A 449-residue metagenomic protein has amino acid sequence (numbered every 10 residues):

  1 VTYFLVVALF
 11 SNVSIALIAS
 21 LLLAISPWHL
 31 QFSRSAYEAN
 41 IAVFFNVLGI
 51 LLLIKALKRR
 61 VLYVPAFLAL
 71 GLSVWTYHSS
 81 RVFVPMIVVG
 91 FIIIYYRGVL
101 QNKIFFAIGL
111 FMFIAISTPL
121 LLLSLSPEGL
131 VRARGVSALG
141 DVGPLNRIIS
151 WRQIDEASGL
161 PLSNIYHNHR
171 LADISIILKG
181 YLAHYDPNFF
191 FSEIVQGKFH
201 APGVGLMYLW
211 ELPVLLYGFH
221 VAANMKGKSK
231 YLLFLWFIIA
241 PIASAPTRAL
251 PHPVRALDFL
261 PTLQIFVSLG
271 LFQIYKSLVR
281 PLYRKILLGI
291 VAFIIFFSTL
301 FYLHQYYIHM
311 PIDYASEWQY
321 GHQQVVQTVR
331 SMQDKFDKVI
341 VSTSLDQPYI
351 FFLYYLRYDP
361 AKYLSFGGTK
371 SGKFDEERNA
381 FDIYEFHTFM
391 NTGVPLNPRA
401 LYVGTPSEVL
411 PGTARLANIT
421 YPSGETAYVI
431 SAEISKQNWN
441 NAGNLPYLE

Functional and structural regions predicted by a protein language model:
V1-I149, G159-Y166, L171, I176 (+1 more regions): Membrane-integral, polyisoprenol-dependent glycosyltransferases of the GT-C/oligosaccharyltransferase superfamily
H29, L345-P348, P406-L410: Solvent-exposed loop/turn segments at secondary-structure junctions within structured extracellular/periplasmic domains
F105-L121, K285-L303: Internal/C-terminal transmembrane anchor helices
L171, I312-A315, K338-I340: Second-shell loop/turn segments in exported
V279-P281: Membrane interface segments of multi-pass transport proteins and intramembrane proteases
L287-Q333, S344-L356, P360, L364-H387 (+1 more regions): Membrane-proximal, lumen/periplasm-facing interface regions of secretory-pathway glyco- and lipid-modifying enzymes
M332-S344, N397-G404: Short hydrophobic beta-strand segments
F366-E449: Aromatic/acidic, Gly/Pro-rich catalytic loop(s) in extracytoplasmic/lumenal soluble domains of multi-pass membrane
